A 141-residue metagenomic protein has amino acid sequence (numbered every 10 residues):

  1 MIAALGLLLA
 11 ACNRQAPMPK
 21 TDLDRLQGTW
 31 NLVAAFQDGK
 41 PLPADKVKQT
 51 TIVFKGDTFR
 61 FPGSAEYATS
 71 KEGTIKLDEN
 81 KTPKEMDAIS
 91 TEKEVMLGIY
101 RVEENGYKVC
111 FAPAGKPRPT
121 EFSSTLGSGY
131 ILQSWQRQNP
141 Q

Functional and structural regions predicted by a protein language model:
M1-Q141: Low-complexity, Gly/Pro
